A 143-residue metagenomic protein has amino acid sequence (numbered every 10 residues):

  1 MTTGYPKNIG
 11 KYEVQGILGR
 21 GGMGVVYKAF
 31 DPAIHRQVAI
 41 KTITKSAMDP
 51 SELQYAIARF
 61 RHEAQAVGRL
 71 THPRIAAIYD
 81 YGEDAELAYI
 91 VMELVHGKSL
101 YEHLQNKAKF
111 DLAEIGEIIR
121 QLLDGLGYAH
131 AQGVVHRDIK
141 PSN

Functional and structural regions predicted by a protein language model:
M1-N143: Conserved ATP-binding/catalytic core of the eukaryotic-like protein kinase fold, especially serine/threonine kinases
